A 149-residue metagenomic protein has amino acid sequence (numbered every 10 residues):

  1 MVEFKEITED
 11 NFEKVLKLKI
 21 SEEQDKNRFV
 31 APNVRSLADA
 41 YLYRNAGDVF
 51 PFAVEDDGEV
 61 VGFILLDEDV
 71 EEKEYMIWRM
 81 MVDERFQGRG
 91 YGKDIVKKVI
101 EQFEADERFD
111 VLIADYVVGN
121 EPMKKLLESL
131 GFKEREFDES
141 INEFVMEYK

Functional and structural regions predicted by a protein language model:
M1-E3: Extreme N-terminal starter segment of soluble prokaryotic enzymes
E6-W78, D83-R85, Q102, E136-E139: Acetyl-CoA-dependent GNAT
D83-R85, R89, V118-G119: Active-site acidic-Proline motif in GNAT/NAT acetyltransferases
F86, G90-K98: Conserved acetyl-CoA pyrophosphate-binding loop and the N-cap/start of the following alpha-helix in GNAT-like
F103-D115: Conserved GNAT acetyl-CoA-binding A-motif
D110, G119, S129-L130, E136-K149: C-terminal "cap" of GNAT-fold acetyltransferases
I113-K124: Conserved beta-strand-loop-alpha-helix junction that forms the acyl-donor binding cleft
